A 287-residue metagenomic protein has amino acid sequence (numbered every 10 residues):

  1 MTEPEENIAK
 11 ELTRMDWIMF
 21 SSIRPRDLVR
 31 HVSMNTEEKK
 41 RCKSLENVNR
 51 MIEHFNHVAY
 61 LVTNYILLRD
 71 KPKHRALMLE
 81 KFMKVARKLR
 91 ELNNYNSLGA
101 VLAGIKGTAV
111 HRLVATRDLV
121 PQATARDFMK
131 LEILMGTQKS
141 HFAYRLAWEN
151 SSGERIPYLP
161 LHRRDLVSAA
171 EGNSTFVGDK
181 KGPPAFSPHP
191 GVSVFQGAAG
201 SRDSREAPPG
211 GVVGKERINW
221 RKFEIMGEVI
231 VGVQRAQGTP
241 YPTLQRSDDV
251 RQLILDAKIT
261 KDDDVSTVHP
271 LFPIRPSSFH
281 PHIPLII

Functional and structural regions predicted by a protein language model:
M1-I287: Eukaryotic small-GTPase/lipid signaling interfaces
